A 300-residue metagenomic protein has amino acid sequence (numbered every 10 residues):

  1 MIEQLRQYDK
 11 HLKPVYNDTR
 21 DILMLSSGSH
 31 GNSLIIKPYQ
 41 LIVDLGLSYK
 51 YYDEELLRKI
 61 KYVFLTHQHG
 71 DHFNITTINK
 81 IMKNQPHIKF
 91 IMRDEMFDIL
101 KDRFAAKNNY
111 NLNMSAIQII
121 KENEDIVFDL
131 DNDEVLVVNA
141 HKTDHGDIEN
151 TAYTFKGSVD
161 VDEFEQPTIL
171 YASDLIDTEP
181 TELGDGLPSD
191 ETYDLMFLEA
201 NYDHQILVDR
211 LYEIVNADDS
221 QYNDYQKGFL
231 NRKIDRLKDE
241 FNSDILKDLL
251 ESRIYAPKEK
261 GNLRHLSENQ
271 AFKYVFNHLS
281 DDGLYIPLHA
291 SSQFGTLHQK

Functional and structural regions predicted by a protein language model:
M1-R58, T151-D174, L195: Conserved beta-strand hairpin/beta-sheet module of binuclear metal-dependent hydrolase folds, prominently
S26-S27, L45-S48, H67-Q68, E95-M96 (+4 more regions): Active-site metal-binding loops of divalent metal-dependent hydrolases
Q40-L41, K59-I60, Q68-D71, R103-E124 (+1 more regions): Conserved N-terminal glycine/acidic-rich loop preference
Y49-M96, T192-D194: Active-site metal-binding motif and surrounding structural segment of the metallo-beta-lactamase
Y51, E95-D102, I206, Q293-L297: Short, charged/polar "capping" segments at the starts of alpha-helices and the immediately preceding loops
N74-N84, I99-K107, G295-Q299: Metal-dependent catalytic neighborhoods of phosphoester/phosphodiester hydrolases
D125-A200: Catalytic core of the metallo-beta-lactamase
E182-K300: Cap/insert and terminal regions of metallo-dependent hydrolase folds
